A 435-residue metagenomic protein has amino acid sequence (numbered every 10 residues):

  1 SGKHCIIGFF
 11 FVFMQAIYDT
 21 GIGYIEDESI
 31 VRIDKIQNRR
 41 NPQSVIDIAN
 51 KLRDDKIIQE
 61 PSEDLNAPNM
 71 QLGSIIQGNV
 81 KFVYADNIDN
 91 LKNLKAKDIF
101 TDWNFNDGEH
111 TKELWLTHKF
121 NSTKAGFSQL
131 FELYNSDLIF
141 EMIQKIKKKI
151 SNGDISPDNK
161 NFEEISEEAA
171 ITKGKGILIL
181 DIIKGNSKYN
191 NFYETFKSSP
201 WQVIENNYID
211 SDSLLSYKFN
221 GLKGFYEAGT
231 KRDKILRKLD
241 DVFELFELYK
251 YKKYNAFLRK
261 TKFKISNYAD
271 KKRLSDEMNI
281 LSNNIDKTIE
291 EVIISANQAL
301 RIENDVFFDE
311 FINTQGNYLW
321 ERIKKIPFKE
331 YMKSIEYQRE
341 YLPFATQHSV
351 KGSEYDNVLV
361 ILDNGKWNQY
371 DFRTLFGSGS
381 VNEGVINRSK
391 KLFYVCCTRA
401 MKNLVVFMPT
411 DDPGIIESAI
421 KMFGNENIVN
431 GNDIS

Functional and structural regions predicted by a protein language model:
S1-S435: The feature marks helicase ATPase cores and/or their adjacent C-terminal helical subdomains in SF1/SF2/AAA+ helicases
